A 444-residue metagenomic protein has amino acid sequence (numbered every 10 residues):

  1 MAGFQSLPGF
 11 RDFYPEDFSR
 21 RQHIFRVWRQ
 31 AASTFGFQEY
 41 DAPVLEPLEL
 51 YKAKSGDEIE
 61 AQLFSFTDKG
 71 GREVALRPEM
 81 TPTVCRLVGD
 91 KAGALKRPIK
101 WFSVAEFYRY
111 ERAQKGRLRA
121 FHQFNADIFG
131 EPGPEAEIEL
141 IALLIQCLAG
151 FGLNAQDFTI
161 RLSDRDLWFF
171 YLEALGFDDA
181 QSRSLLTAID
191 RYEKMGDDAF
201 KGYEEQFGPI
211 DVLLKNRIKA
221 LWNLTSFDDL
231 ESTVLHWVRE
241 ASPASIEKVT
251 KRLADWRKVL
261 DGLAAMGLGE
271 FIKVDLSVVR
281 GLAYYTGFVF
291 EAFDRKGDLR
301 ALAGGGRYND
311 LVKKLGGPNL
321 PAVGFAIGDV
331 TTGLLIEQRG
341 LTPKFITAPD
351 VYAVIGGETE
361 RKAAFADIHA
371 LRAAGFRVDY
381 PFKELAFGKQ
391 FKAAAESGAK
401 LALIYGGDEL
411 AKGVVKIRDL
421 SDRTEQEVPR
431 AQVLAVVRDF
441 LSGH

Functional and structural regions predicted by a protein language model:
M1-F18: Auxiliary tRNA-acceptor-end handling modules of aminoacyl-tRNA synthetases
A2, R20-F35, E46-E49, G70 (+4 more regions): Positively charged, Gly/Ser-enriched RNA/tRNA-binding surfaces
G36-D41: Amphipathic alpha-helical blocks
V44-V74: Polyanion/phosphate-binding surface patch
A61-G70, G176-A199, D294-R295: Acidic, His- and aromatic-enriched active-site or binding-groove loops in soluble protein domains that engage sugars
T159-F170: Glycine-rich, mobile lid/loop segments that gate access to catalytic sites or pores
